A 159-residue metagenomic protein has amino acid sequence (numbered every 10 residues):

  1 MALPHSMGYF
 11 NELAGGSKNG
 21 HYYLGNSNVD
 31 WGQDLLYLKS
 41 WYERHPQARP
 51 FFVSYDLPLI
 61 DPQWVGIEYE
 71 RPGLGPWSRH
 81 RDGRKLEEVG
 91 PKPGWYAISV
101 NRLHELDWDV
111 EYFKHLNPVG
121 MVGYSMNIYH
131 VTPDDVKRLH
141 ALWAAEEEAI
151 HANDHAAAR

Functional and structural regions predicted by a protein language model:
M1-P4: Signature aromatic-anchored transmembrane alpha helix within multi-pass, membrane-resident enzymes that catalyze glycan
G8: Extracellular adhesion/carbohydrate-binding repeat motifs centered on closely spaced tryptophans
A14-R159: C-terminal luminal/periplasmic domains and tails of membrane-associated envelope-modifying transferases
